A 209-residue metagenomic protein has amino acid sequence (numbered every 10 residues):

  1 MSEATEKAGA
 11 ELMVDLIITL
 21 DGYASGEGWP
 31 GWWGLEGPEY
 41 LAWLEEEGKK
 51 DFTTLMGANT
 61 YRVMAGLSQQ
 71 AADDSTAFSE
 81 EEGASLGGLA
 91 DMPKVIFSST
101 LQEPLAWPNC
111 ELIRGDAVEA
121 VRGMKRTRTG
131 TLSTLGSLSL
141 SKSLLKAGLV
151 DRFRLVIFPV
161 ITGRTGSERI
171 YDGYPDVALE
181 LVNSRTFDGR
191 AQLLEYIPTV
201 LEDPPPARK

Functional and structural regions predicted by a protein language model:
M1-K209: Enzymes that bind and transform nitrogen-containing heteroaromatic metabolites
